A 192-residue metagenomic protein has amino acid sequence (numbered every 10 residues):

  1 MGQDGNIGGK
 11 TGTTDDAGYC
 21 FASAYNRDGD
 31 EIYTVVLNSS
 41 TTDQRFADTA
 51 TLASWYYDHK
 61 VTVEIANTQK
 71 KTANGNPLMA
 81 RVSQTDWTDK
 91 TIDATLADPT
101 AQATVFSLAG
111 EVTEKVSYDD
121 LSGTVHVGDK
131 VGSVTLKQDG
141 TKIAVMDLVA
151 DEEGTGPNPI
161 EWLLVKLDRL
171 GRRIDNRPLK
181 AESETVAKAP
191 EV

Functional and structural regions predicted by a protein language model:
M1-V192: Domain-terminus/edge residues, biased toward the C-terminal soluble/receptor-binding domains of extracytoplasmic
